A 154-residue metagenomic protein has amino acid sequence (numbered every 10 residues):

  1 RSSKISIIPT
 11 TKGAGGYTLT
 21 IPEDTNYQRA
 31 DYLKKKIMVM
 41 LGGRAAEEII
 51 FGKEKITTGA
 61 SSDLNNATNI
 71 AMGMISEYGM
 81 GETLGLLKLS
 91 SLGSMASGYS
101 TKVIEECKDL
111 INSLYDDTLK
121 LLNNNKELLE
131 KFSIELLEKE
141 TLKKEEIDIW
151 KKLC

Functional and structural regions predicted by a protein language model:
R1-C154: Soluble catalytic regions of large protease machineries
